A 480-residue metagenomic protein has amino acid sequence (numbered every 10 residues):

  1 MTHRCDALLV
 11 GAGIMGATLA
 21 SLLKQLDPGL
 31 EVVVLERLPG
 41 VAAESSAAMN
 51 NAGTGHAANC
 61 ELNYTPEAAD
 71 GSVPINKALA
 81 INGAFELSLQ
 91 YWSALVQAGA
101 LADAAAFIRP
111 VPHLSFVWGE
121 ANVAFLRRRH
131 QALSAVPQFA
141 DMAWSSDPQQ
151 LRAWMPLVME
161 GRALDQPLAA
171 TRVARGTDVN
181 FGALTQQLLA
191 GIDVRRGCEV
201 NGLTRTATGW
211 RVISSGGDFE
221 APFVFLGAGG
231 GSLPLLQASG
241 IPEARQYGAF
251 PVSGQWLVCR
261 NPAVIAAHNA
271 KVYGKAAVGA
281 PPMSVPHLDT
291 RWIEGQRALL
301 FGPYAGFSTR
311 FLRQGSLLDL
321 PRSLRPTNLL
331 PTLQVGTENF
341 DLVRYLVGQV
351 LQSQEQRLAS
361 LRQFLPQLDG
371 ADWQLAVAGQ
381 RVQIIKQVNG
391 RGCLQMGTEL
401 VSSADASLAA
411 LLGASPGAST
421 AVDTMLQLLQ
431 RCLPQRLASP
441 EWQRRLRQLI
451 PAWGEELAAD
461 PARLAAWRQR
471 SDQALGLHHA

Functional and structural regions predicted by a protein language model:
T2-M15, V33: Beta1/beta-strand and adjacent pyrophosphate-binding region of the FAD-binding site in flavoprotein oxidoreductases
Q25-A48: Glycine-rich FAD pyrophosphate-binding loop
G53-A153, G295-A298, S308-R310, S316-D319: Dinucleotide-binding Rossmann-like beta1-alpha1 core, especially the glycine-rich loop that anchors the ADP
A57-N59, E243-A270: Central beta-strand plus flanking loop segment that forms part of the substrate or channel wall within the catalytic
A102-V111, S115-A190, R195, L203 (+1 more regions): Flavin (FAD/FMN) cofactor-binding and adjacent substrate-gating region of FAD-dependent oxidoreductase domains
L168-F223, G231-P234, S419-C432: Helical element adjacent to the flavin cofactor pocket in flavoenzyme catalytic cores
A169-R175, A183, F307, F311-A438: C-terminal catalytic lobe of FAD-dependent flavoproteins
L226-P242: Flavin (primarily FAD) binding-site architecture
